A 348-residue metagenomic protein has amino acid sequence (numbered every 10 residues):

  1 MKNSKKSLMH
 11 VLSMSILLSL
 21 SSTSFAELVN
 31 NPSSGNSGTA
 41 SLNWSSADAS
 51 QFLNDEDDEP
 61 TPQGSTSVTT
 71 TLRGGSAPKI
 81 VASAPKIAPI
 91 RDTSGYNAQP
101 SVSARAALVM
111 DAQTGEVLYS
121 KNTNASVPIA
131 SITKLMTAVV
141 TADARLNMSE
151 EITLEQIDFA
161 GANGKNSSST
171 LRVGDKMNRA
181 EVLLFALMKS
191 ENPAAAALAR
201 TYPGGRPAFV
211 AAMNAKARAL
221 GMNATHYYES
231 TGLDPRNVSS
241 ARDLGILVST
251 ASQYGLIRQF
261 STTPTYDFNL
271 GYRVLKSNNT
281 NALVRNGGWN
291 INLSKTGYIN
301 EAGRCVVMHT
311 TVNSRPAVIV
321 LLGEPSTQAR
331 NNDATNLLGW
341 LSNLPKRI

Functional and structural regions predicted by a protein language model:
M1-S13: Bacterial Sec-dependent N-terminal signal peptides
K2-N3, S131, N292, T327: Short alpha-helical segments used as structural interaction elements across diverse proteins
K6-M9, P32, R273: Short helix-onset patch at the extreme N-terminus, typifying the N->h transition of secretory signal peptides
S21-S24: N-terminal signal peptide c-region/cleavage motif recognized by signal peptidases
L28-G35, S41-R242, S249-G255, V312: Active-site-adjacent loops and short helices of periplasmic peptidoglycan-processing enzymes
M222-H226, G232-I348: Domain-terminus/edge residues, biased toward the C-terminal soluble/receptor-binding domains of extracytoplasmic
